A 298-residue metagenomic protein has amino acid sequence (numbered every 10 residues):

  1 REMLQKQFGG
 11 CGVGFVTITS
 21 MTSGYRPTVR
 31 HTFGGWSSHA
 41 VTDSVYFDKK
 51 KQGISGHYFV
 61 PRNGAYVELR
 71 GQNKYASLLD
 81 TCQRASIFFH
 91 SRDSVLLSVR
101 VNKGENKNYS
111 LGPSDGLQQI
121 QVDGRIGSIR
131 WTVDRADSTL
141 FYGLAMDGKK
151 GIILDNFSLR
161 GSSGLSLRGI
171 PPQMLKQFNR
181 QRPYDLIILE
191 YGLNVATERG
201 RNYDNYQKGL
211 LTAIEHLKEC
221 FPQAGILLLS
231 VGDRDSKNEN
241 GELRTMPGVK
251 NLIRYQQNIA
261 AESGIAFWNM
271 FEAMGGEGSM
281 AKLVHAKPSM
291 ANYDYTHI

Functional and structural regions predicted by a protein language model:
R1-V101, E105-K208: Conserved SGNH/GDSL esterase-like catalytic core that processes O-acyl groups on lipids and polysaccharides
M3-C11, D147, Q177-Q181, E190 (+4 more regions): Structured segments of extracytoplasmic/periplasmic soluble domains in secreted or envelope-associated proteins
L111, L159, V231, M270-E272: Active-site donor-binding loop signature of nucleotide-sugar glycosyltransferases
D155, L227, A266-W268: Hydrophobic/aromatic beta-strand patches that form the interior of the parallel beta-sheet core in alpha/beta enzyme
P171-P172, D233-I298: Catalytic His-Asp segment of secreted/periplasmic serine-dependent ester chemistry enzymes
L186-G192, Q207-E219, Q223-R234, R254: Conserved, well-ordered alpha-helix/loop/beta-strand core segments that scaffold catalytic motifs
R201-G209, R244-N251: Alpha-helix N-cap and loop-to-helix initiation/capping positions
